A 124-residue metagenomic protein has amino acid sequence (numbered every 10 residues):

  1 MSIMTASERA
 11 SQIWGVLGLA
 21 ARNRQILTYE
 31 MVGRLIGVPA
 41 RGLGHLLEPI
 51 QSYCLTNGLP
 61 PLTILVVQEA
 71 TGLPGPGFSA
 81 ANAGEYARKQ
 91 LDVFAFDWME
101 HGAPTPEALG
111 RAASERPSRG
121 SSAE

Functional and structural regions predicted by a protein language model:
S2-Q12, G18-A21, Q25-E124: Nucleic acid-binding interface residues in structured DNA/RNA-binding domains, emphasizing the DNA-engaging scaffolds
